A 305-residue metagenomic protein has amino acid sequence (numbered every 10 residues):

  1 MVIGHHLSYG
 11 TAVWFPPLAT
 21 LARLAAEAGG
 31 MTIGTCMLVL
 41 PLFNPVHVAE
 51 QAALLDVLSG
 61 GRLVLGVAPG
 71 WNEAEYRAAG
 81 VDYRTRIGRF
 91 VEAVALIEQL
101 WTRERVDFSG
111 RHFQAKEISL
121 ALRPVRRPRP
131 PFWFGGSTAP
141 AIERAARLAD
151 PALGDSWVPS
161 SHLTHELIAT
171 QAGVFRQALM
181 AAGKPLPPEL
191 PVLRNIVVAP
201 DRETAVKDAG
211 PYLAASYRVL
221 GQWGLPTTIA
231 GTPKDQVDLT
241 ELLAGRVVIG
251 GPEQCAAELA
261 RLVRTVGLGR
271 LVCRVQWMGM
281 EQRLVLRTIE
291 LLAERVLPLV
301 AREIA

Functional and structural regions predicted by a protein language model:
M1-A305: Active-site-adjacent structural elements that line small-molecule/cofactor binding pockets in enzymes
